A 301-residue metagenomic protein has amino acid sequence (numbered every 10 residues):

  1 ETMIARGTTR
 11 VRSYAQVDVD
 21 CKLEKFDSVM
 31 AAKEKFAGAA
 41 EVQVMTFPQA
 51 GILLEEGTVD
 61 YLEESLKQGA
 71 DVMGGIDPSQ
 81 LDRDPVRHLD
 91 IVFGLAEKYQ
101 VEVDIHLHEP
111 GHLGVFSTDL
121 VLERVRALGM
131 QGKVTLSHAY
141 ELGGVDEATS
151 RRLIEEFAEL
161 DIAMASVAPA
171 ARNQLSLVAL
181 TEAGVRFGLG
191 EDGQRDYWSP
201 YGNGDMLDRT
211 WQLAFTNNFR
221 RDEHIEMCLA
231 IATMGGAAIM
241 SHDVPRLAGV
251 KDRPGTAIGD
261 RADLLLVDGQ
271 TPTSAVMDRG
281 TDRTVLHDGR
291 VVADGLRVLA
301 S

Functional and structural regions predicted by a protein language model:
E1-G57: Divalent-metal coordination cores built from histidine and acidic residues
Y14, M73-I76, E191, D268: Conserved residues at the C-terminal ends of beta-strands
A15-Q16, Q49, P78, H108-E109 (+2 more regions): Short, ordered loop/turn segments at secondary-structure junctions
E24-G38, L54-T135, E141-I162, A171-L189 (+1 more regions): Histidine/acidic residue-rich metal-binding segments in metalloenzymes
Q43-F47, T135-Y140, C228: Extended hydrophobic secondary-structure segments that form protein cores and membrane-embedded regions
R124-V134, V178-V267: His/Asp/Glu-enriched, well-ordered alpha-helical/loop segment that forms or immediately abuts the divalent-metal
S137-A139, A165-A168, G190, Y197 (+1 more regions): Thr-Gly-centered strand-to-loop micro-motif
V244-S301: C-terminal cap of metal-dependent C-N hydrolases
